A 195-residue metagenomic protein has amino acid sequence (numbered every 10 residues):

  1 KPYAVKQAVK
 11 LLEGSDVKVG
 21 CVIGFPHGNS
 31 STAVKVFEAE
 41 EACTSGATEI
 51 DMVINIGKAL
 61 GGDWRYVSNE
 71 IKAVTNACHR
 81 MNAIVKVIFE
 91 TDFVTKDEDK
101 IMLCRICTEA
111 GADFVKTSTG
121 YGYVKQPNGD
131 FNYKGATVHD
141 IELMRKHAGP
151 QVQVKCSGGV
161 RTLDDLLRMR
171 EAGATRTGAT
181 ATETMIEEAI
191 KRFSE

Functional and structural regions predicted by a protein language model:
Y3-V154, T162-E188, R192-E195: Alpha/beta enzyme core
